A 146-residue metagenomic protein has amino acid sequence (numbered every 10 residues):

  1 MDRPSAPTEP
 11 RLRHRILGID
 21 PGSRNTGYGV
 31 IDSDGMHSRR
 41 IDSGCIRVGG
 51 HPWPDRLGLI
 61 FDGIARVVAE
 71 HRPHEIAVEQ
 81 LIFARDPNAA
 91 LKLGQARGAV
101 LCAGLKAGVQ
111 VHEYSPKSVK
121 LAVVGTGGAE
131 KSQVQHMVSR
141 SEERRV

Functional and structural regions predicted by a protein language model:
M1-R145: Phosphate- and other anionic-substrate recognition elements at nucleic-acid/protein interfaces
